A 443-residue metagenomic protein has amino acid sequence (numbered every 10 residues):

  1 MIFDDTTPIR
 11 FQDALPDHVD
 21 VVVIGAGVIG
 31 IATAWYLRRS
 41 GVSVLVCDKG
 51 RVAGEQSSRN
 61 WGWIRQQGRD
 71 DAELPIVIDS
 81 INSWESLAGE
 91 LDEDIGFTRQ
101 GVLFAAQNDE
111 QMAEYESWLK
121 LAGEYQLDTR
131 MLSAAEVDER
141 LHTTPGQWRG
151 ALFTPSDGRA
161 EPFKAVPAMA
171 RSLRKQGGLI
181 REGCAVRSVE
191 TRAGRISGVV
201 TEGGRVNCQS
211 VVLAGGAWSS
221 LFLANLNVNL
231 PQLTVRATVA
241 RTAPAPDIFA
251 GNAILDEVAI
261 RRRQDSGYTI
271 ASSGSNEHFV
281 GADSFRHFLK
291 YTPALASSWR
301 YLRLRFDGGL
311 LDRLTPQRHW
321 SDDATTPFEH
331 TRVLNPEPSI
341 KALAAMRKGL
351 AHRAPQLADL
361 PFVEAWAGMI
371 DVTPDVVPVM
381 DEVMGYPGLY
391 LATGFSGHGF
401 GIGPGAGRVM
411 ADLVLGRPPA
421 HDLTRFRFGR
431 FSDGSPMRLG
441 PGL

Functional and structural regions predicted by a protein language model:
M1-V21, R39, P436-G440: Extreme N-terminal leader/targeting segments of oxidoreductases
V21-L45: N-terminal Rossmann-like FAD-binding beta1-loop-alpha1 element of flavoenzymes
A32, V189-P316, E329-I340, A345-R353 (+2 more regions): Flavin-dependent oxidoreductases
R39-S58: Glycine-rich FAD pyrophosphate-binding loop
G62-R140, E257-I260, G267, G274-V280 (+1 more regions): Dinucleotide-binding Rossmann-like beta1-alpha1 core, especially the glycine-rich loop that anchors the ADP
P75-I78, F104-E114, F153-R171, R181 (+2 more regions): Short beta-strand to alpha-helix junction loop
L152-Q209: Helical element adjacent to the flavin cofactor pocket in flavoenzyme catalytic cores
T315-P436: C-terminal catalytic lobe of FAD-dependent flavoproteins
